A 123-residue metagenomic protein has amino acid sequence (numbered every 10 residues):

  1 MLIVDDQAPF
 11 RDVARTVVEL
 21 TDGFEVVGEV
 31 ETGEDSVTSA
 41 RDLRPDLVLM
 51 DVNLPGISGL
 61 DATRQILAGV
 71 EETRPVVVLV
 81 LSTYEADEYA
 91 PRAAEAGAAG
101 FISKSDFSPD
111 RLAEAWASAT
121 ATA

Functional and structural regions predicted by a protein language model:
D5, D51, S82: Active-site residues of response regulator receiver
G23-E31, S39: Short hydrophobic/Thr-rich beta-strand motif most characteristic of the beta2 strand and flanking loop of CheY-like
T32-D35, S58-D61: Acidic catalytic/metal-coordinating carboxylates
D46, V52-N53, V80: The short loop immediately C-terminal to the conserved phospho-acceptor aspartate in CheY-like receiver
P55, A86: The feature encodes the CheY-like receiver
L60-T73: Short amphipathic alpha-helix used as the core "switch/output" element in two-component signaling
R74-E85: A short, hydrophobic beta-strand element within the central beta-sheet of small alpha/beta folds
